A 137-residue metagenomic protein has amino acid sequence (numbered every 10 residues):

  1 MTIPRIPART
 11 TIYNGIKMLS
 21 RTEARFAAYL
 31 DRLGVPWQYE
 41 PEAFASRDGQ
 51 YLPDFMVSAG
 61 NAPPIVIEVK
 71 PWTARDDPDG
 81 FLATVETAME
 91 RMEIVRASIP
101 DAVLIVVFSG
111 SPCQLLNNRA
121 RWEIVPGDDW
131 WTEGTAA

Functional and structural regions predicted by a protein language model:
M1-A137: Electrostatic, structured charged patches in enzyme active sites and in nucleic-acid/phosphate-binding
